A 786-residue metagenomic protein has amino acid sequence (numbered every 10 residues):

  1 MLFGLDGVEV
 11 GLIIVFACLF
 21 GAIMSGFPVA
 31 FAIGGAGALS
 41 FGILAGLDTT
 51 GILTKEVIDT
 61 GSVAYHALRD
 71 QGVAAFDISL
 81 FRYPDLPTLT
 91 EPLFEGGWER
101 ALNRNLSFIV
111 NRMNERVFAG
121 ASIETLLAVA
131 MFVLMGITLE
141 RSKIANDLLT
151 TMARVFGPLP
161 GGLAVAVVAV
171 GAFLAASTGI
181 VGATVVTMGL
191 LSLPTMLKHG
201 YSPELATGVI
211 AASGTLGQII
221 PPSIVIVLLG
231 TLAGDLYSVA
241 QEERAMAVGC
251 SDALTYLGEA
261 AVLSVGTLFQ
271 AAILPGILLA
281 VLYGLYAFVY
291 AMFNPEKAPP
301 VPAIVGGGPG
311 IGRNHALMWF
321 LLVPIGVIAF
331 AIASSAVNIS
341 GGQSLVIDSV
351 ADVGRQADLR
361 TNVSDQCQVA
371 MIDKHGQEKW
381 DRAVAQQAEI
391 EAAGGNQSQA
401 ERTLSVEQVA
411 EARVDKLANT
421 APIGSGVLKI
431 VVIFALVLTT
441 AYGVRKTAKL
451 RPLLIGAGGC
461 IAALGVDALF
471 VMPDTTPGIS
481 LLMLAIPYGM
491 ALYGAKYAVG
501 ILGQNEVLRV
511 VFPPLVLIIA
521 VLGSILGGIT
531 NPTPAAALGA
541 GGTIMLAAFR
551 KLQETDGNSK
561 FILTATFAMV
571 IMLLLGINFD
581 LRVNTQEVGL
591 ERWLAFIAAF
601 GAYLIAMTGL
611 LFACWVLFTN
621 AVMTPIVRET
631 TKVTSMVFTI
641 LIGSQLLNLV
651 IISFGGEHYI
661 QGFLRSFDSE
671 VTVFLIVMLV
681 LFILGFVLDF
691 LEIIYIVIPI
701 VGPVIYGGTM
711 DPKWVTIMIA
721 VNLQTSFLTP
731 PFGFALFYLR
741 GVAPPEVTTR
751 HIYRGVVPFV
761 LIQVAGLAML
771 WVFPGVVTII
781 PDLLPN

Functional and structural regions predicted by a protein language model:
M1-N786: Alpha-helical transmembrane segments of multi-pass membrane transport proteins
